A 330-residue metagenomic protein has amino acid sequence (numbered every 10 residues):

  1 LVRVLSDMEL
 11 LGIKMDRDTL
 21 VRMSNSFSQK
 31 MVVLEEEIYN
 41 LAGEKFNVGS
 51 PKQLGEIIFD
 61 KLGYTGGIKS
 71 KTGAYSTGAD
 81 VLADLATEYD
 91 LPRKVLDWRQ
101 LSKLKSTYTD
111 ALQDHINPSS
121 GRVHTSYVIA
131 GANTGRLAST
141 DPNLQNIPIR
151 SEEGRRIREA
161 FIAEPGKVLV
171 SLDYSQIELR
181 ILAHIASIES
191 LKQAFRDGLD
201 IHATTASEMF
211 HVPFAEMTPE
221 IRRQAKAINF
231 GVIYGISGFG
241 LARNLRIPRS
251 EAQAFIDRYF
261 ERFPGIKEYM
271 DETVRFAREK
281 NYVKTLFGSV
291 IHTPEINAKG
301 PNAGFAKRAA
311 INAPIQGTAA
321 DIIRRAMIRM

Functional and structural regions predicted by a protein language model:
L1-R150, V168, S175-E178, G238 (+4 more regions): Conserved "right-hand" nucleotidyltransferase catalytic core of DNA-directed polymerases
R3, L10, N117-S120, H124-T125 (+2 more regions): Conserved catalytic core of nucleic-acid polymerases
I13, P165, S190, L199-D200 (+3 more regions): Residue-level recognition of short, well-ordered coil/turn positions that link secondary-structure elements
T19-N25, K167, S190-A194, R223-Q224 (+1 more regions): A ubiquitous short alpha-helical element
Q29-K30, I149-I157, D321-M330: Short, motif-level signal for alpha-helix interfacial/capping segments enriched in acidic residues and aromatics/proline
E44-K45, T65, K71-Y75, G154 (+2 more regions): Short, glycine- and charge-enriched coil/turn segments that flank and shape catalytic ligand pockets
I58, I147, I181-L182, A206 (+1 more regions): Buried hydrophobic packing segments
I129-F214: Function-dense linear segments that define catalytic or interfacial modules in macromolecule-processing proteins
